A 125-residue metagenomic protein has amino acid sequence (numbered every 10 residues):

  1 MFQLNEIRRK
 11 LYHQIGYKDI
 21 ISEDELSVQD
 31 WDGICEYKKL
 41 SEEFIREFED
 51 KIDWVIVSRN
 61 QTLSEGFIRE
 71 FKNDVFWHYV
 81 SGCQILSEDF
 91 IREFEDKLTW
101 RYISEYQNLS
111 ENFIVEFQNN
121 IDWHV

Functional and structural regions predicted by a protein language model:
M1-V125: Alpha-helical scaffold segments
